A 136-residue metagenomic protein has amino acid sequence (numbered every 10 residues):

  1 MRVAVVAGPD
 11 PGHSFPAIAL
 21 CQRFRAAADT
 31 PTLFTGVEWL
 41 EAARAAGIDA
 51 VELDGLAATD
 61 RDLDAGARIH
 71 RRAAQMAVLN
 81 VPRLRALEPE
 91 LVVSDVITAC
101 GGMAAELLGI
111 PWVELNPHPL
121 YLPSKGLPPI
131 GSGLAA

Functional and structural regions predicted by a protein language model:
M1-A136: Glycosyltransferase specificity loop/lid
